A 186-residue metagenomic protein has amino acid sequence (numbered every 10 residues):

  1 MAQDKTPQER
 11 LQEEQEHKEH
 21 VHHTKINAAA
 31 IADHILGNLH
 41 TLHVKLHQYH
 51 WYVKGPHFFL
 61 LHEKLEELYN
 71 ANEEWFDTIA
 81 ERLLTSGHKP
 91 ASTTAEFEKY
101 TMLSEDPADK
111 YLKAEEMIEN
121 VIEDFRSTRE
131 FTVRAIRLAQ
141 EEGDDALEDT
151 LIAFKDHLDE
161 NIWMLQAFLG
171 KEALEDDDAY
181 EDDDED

Functional and structural regions predicted by a protein language model:
M1-K18: Acidic, low-complexity proline/glycine-rich segments
K5, L36, K89-M117, E123-D124 (+2 more regions): N-terminal intrinsically disordered, cationic/polar leader segments that include organellar targeting peptides
E13-I35, K110, A114: Disorder-to-helix initiation segments
H20-N27, L42-E67, F131-A146: Helix-loop segments that flank and shape redox-cofactor active sites
L36, H43-L46, H50, Y69 (+6 more regions): A structural signal for well-ordered alpha-helices, especially hydrophobic packing surfaces of coiled-coils
K54-E96, F168: Conserved alpha-helical segments that form or flank metal/cofactor-binding pockets of metalloenzymes
E81, K99-A153: Acidic/histidine-rich alpha-helical segments that form the ligand environment of transition-metal centers
T128-D186: Preference for long, well-ordered alpha-helical segments
